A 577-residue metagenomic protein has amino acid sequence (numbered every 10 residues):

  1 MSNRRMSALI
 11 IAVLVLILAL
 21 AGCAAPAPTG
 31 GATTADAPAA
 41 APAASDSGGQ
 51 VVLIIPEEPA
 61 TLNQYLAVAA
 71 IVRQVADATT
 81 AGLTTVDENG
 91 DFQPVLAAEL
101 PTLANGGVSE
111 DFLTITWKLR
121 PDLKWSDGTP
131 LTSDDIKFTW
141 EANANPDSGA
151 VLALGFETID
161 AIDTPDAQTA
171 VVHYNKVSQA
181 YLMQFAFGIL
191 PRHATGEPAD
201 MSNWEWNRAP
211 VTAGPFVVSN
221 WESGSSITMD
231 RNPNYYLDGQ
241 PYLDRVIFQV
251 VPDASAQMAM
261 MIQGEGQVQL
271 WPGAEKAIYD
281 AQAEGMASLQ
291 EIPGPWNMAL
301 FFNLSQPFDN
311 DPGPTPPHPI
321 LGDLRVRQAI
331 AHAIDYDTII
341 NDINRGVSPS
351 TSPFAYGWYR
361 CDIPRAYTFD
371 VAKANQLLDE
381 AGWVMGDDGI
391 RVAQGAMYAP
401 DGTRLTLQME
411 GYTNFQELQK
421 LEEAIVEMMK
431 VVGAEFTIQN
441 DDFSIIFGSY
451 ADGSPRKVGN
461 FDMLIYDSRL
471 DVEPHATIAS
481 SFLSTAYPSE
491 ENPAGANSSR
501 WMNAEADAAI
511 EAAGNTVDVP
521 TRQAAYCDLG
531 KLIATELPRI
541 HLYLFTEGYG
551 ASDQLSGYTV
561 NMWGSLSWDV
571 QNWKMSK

Functional and structural regions predicted by a protein language model:
N3-A8, L18, G22-S45, T85-E88 (+8 more regions): Extracytoplasmic/periplasmic ligand-capture domains
T34-E58, L62-Q64: Extracytoplasmic low-complexity, Pro/Thr/Ser/Ala/Gly-rich segments that lie immediately after a secretion/anchoring
I54-V108, E141, A209-T212: N-terminal lobe/hinge region of extracytoplasmic solute-binding protein
E58-P59, D122-K124, V177-S178: Acidic glycine-/aspartate-rich tracts in secreted/extracellular proteins
V151-E197, E222: Surface-exposed binding/hinge segments that line and control ligand-binding clefts or catalytic entry sites
V347-R365, G548-A551: Mature extracytoplasmic/periplasmic domains
L542: Active-site-proximal polar cores
